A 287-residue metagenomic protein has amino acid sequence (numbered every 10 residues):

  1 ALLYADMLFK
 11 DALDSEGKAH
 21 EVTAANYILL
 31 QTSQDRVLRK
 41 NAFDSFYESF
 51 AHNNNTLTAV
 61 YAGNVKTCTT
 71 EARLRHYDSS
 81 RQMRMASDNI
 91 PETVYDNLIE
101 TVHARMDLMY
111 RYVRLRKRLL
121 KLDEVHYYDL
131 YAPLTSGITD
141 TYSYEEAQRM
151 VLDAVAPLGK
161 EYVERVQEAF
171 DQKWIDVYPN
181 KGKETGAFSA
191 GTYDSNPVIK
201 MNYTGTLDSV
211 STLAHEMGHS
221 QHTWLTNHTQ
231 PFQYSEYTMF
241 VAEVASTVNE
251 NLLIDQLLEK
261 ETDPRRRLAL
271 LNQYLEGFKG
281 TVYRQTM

Functional and structural regions predicted by a protein language model:
A1-T93, T101, M150-E168: His/Asp/Glu-rich acidic catalytic environments and adjacent acidic regulatory segments
L13-S33, E71, P133, G137-A214 (+2 more regions): Active-site-adjacent "gating/activation" loops or surface patches in catalytic cores
Q31-F46, M83-L98, D129-D140, K160 (+3 more regions): Glycine- and acidic
S80-R81, A86-E161: A metal-dependent hydrolase signature that marks the N-terminal structural subdomain at the beginning of catalytic folds
P157-R165, S220, W224-Y234, L252-L268: Secondary-structure transition/capping motifs at alpha-helix termini and the adjoining loop/turn into the next element
S211-T212, T223-T247: Post-HEXXH active-site segment of zinc metalloproteases
M217, V241-I254: An active-site-proximal "capping" alpha-helix that borders the catalytic cofactor pocket
D255-M287: Long, amphipathic alpha-helical stalk/connector segments used for oligomerization, subunit docking, or mechanical
